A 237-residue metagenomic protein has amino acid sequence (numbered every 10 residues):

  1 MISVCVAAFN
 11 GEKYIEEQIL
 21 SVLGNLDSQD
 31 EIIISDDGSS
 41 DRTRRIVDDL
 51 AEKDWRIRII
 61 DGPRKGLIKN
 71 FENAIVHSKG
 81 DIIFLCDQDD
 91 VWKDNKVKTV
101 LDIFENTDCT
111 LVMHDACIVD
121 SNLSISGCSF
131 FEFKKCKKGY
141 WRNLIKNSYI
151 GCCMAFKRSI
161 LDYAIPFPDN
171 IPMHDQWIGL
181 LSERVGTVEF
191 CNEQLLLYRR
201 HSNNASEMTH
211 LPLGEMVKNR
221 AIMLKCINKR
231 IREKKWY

Functional and structural regions predicted by a protein language model:
M1-S3, E31, W177: Cell-envelope/extracellular polymer assembly enzymes that use nucleotide-activated donors
G11-G24: Short, well-formed alpha-helical segments that are part of the catalytic scaffolds of diverse glycosyltransferases
V22, D37-G38, K65: Conserved short acidic donor-positioning loop in nucleotide-sugar-dependent glycosyltransferases
D36-R45: A conserved acidic beta->alpha catalytic loop
G62-S78: Glycine-rich, basic loop-to-helix element that forms the pyrophosphate-binding segment of sugar-nucleotide handling
I83: Short aromatic/hydrophobic "clamp" motif used to bind/position activated sugar donors
V97-S126: Conserved donor NDP-sugar-binding/catalytic core segment of glycosyltransferases
K137-H210: Conserved nucleotide-sugar donor-binding catalytic segment
